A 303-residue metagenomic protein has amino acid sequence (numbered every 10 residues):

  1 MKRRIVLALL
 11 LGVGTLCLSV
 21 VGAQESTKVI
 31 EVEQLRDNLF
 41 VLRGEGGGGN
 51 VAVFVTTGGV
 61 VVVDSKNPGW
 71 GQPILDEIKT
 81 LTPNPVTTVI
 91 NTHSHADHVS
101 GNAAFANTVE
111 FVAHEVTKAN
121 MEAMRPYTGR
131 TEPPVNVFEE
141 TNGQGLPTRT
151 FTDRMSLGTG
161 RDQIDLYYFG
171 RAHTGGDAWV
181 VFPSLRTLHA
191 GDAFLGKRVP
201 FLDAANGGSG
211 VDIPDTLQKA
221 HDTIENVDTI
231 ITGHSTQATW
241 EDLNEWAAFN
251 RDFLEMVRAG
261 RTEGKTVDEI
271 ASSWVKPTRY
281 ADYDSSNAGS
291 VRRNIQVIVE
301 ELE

Functional and structural regions predicted by a protein language model:
M1-V13, C17: Bacterial N-terminal signal peptides that target proteins for export
G14-Q24, D222-V227, T236-E303: Accessory terminal helices/loops
E33-E77, A178-F182, R186-D192: Conserved beta-strand hairpin/beta-sheet module of binuclear metal-dependent hydrolase folds, prominently
N38, F54, D64, I78 (+10 more regions): Divalent metal-coordination and catalytic microenvironments
V41, V61-D64, T87-N91, D165-L166: Short catalytic-loop micro-motif centered on adjacent basic/acidic residues
V51, G71-L75, N102, G191 (+6 more regions): Extracytoplasmic/secreted envelope proteins and their assembly/folding machinery, especially bacterial periplasmic
G59-V61, N67-G69, S156, Q163-D252 (+1 more regions): Metallo-beta-lactamase
D76-S156, G175-D177: Active-site HxH/HxHxD metal-binding segment of metal-dependent hydrolases
